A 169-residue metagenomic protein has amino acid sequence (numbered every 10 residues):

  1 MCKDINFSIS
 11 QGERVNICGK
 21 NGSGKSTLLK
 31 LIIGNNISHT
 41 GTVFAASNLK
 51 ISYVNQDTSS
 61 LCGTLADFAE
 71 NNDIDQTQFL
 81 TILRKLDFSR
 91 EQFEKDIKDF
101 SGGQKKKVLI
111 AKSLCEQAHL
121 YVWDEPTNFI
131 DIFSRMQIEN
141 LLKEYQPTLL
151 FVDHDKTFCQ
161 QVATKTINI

Functional and structural regions predicted by a protein language model:
M1-I169: ABC ATP-binding cassette signature C-motif
